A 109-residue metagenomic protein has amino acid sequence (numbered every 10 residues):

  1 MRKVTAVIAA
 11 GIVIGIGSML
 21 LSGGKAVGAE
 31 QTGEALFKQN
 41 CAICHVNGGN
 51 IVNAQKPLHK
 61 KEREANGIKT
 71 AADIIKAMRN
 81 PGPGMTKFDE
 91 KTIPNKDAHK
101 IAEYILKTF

Functional and structural regions predicted by a protein language model:
M1-A29, K107-F109: N-terminal export/targeting leaders of redox proteins
R2-A6, K38, G49: Short acidic/polar alpha-helix capping motifs at helix-coil junctions
G17, S22, G33, R63 (+1 more regions): Generic anion/oxyanion-binding catalytic loop in active/binding sites
L20-L36, V52, D73: Electrostatic cytochrome c docking/interface patches
Q31, I68, T92-K96: Soluble non-cytosolic domains of exported or imported proteins
E34, V46-K76: Gly/Gly-Pro-rich "capping" loops immediately C-terminal to redox-active cysteine motifs in periplasmic/lumenal
K38-N47, I101, I105: The canonical Cys-X-X-Cys-His
V52-E62, A77-F109: Axial heme c-ligation environment in periplasmic c-type cytochrome domains
